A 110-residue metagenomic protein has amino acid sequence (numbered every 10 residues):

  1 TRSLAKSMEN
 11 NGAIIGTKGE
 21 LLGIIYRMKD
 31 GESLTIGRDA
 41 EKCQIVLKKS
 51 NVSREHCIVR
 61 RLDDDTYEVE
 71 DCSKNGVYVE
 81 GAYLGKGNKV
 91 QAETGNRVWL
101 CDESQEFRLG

Functional and structural regions predicted by a protein language model:
T1-S50, L62-D64, T94-V98, D102-G110: Intrinsically disordered, low-complexity acidic Ser/Thr-rich regulatory segments
Q44-I45, H56-R97: Forkhead-associated
V52-R54: Amphipathic hydrophobic-ligand
